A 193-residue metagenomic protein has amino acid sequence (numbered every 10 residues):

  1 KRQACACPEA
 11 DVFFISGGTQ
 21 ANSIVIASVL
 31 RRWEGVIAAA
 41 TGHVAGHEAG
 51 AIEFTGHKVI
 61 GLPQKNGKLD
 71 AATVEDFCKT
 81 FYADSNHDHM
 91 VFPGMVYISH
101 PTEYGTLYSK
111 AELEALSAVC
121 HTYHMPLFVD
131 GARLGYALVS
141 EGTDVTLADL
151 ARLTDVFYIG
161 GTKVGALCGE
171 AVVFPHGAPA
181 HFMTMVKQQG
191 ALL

Functional and structural regions predicted by a protein language model:
E9-V36, A45-E53: Conserved beta-loop-alpha segment that forms the PLP phosphate-binding cup at the N-terminus of a helix
V12-S16, A38-A39, I98, T106 (+2 more regions): General beta-strand structural signal in soluble alpha/beta enzymes
T41-V44, Q188-G190: Short glycine-enriched loops at secondary-structure junctions
G56-G94, I98-E103, Y108-A115: PLP-dependent aminotransferase-class I/II
K65, P93, S99-H100, L107 (+1 more regions): Active-site C-terminal subdomain of aminotransferase-like
T102, R133-G135, K163: Active-site-proximal loop/turn and secondary-structure-junction residues that shape catalytic pockets, frequently
Y108-S140: Catalytic PLP-binding core of fold-type I/II PLP enzymes
